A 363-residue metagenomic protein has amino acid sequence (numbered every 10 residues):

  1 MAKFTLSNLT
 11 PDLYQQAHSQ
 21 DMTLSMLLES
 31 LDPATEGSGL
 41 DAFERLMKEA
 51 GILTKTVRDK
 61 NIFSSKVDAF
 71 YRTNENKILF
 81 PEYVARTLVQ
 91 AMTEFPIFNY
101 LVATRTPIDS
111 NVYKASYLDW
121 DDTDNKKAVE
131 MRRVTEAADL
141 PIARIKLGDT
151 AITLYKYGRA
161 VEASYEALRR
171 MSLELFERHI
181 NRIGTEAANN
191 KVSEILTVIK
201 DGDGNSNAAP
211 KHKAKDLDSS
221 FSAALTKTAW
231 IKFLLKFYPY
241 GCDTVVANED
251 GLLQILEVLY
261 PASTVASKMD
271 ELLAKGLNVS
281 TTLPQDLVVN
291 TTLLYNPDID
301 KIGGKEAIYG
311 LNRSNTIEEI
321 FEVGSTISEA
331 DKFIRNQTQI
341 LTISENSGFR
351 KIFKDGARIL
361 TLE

Functional and structural regions predicted by a protein language model:
M1-K77: Intrinsically disordered, low-complexity terminal tails
A2, L259-E363: Sequence/fold signature of self-assembling virion shell proteins
D68-Y157: Assembly/oligomerization interface modules of large self-assembling protein complexes
V129-E130, M171, Q254-L256: Short helix/loop capping segments that flank catalytic or ligand/cofactor-binding pockets
E130-A160, Y165-E166, R182, E186 (+2 more regions): Internal, hydrophobic cores of structured domains that mediate oligomerization or house catalytic pockets within large
G158-F237: Alpha-helical scaffold segments that mediate packing/assembly in large oligomeric complexes
R159-A163, V246-N248, Q339-T342: Short, aliphatic-rich beta-strand segments
G204-L277: Extended, solvent-exposed, turn-rich assembly/linker loops in the middle of proteins
